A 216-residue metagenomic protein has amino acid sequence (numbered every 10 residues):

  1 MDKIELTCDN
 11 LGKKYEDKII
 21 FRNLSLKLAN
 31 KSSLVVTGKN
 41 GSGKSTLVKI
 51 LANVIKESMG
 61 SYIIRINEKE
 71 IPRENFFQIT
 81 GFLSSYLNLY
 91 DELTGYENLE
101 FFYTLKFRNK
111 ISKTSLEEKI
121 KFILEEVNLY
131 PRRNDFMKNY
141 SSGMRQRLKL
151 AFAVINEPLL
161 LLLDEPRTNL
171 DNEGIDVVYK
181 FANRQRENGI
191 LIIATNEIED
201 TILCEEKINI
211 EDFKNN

Functional and structural regions predicted by a protein language model:
L6, F21-N23: Conserved structural motif at the start of ABC-family nucleotide-binding domains
T37-K39: The feature captures the beta-strand-to-loop junction immediately N-terminal to the Walker
A52: Helix-to-loop junction immediately C-terminal to a conserved catalytic motif
E100, T104, K113-R132: Conserved ABC ATPase "signature" region
L150: Hydrophobic anchor residue at the start of the ABC signature
L161-E165: Catalytic Walker B motif of ABC-type/P-loop ATPase nucleotide-binding domains
